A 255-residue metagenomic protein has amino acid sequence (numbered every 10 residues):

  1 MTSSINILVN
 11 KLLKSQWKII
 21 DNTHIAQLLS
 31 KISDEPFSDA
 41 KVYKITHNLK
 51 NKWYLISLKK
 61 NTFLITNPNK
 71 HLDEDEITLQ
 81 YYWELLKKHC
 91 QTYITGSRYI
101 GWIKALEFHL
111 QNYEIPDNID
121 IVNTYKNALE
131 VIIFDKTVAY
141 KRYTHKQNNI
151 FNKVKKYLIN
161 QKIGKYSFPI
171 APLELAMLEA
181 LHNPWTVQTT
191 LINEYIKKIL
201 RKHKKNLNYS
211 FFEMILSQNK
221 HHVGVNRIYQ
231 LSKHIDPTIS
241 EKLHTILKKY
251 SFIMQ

Functional and structural regions predicted by a protein language model:
T2-G96, K204-H222, N226: Short beta-edge/loop segments at beta->alpha junctions of small alpha/beta modules that act as binding/recognition
I20, K44, I100, F168 (+1 more regions): Short, well-structured alpha-helical interface segments that form or flank functional binding sites
S30-S33, K50, L110, E114 (+1 more regions): Hydrophobic/aromatic-lined pockets within catalytic cores
D34, D135-K136, K165: Intrinsic-disorder/low-complexity loop/linker signature
I56-L58, N112-I121, V187-T190: Short secondary-structure capping/junction motifs at helix and strand boundaries
Y81-H89, I150-I163: Short amphipathic alpha-helical segments and their helix-coil junctions
T95-K153: Exposed, interaction-prone assembly regions rather than primary DNA-binding/catalytic cores
V154-Q255: Hydrophobic alpha-helical interaction segments
